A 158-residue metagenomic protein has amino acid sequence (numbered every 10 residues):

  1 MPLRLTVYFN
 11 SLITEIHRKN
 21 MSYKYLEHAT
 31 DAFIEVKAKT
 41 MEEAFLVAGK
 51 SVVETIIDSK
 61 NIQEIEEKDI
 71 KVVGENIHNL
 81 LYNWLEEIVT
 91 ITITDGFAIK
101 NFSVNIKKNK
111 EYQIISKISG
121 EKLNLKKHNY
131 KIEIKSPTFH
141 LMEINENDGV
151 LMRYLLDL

Functional and structural regions predicted by a protein language model:
Y8-F9: Aromatic (phenylalanine/tyrosine) cluster motif
L12-L158: Intrinsically disordered, low-complexity regions
